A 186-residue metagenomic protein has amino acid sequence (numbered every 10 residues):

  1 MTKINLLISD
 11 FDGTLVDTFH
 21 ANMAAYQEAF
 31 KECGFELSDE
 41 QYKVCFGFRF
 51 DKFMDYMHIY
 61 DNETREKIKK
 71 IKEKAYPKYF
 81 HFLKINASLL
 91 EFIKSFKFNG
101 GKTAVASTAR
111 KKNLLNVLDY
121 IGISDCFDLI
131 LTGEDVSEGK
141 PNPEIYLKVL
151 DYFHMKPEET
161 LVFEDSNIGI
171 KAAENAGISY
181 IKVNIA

Functional and structural regions predicted by a protein language model:
M1-N5, K94-K97, R110-A186: Asp-based, Mg2+/Mn2+-dependent phosphohydrolase catalytic module
T2-H20: Asp-based phosphoryl-transfer active-site loop
A21, C45-R49, K84-S88, A109 (+2 more regions): Short beta->alpha linker loops
M23-E40: Conserved phosphoryl-transfer catalytic core
A29, R49-N62, V117, V149-L150: Helix-loop "lid/cap" segments that line or gate small-molecule binding pockets
F35-L37, I59, I123, M155: Helix N-cap/coil-helix junction residues
E36, K102, S179: Residue-level detector of anion-binding/catalytic polar loops
D55-E91, N99-G101: Metal-dependent phosphoesterase signature
